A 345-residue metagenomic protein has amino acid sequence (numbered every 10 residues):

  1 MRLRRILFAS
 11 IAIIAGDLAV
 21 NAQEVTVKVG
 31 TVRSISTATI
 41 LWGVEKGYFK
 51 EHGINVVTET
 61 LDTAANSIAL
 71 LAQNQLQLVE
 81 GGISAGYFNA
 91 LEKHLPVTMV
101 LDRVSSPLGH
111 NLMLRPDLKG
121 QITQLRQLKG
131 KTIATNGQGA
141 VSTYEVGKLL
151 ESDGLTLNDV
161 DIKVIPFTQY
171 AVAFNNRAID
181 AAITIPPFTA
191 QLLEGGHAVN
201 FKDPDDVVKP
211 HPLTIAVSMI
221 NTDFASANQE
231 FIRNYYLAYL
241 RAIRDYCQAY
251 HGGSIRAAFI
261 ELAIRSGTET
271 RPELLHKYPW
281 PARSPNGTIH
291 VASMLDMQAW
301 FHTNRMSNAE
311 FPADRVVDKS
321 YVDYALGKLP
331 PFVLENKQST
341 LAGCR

Functional and structural regions predicted by a protein language model:
M1-L7: Bacterial N-terminal signal peptides that target proteins for export
F8-A12, G16: Hydrophobic helical h-region of N-terminal Sec-dependent signal peptides in bacterial secretory/periplasmic proteins
D17-A22: Sec/Tat signal peptide C-region and signal peptidase I cleavage site
Q23-P166, A173, D180-P186, H197 (+3 more regions): Short, glycine-/small- and polar/acidic-enriched structural segments that line small-molecule recognition paths
E51, G120, D206-H211, P281-I289: Short, solvent-exposed loop/beta-turn-alpha elements that line the ligand-binding surface or hinge of extracytoplasmic
Q169-I264: Pocket-lining segment of extracytoplasmic ligand-binding domains
S226-E310: Secondary-structure end/capping motifs
Q298-R345: Conserved C-terminal helix/tail region of periplasmic/extracytoplasmic solute-binding proteins
